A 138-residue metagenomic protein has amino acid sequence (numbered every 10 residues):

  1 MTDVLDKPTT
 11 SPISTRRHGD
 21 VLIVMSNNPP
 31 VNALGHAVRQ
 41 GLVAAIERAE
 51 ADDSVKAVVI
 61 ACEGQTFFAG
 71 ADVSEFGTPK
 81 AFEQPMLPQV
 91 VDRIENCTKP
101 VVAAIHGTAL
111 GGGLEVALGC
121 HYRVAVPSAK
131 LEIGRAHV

Functional and structural regions predicted by a protein language model:
M1-N28, A51-V59: Short beta-strand/loop segment at the start of cytosolic alpha/beta domains
P12, L34-K56: A short, well-ordered alpha-helical element
G19-D20, Q65, A129: Beta-strand-connecting loop/turn residues
A61-R93, A109: Glycine- (often His-adjacent) and acidic-residue-rich active-site loop that binds/positions the CoA thioester
I94-R135: Glycine-rich beta-to-alpha active-site loop
